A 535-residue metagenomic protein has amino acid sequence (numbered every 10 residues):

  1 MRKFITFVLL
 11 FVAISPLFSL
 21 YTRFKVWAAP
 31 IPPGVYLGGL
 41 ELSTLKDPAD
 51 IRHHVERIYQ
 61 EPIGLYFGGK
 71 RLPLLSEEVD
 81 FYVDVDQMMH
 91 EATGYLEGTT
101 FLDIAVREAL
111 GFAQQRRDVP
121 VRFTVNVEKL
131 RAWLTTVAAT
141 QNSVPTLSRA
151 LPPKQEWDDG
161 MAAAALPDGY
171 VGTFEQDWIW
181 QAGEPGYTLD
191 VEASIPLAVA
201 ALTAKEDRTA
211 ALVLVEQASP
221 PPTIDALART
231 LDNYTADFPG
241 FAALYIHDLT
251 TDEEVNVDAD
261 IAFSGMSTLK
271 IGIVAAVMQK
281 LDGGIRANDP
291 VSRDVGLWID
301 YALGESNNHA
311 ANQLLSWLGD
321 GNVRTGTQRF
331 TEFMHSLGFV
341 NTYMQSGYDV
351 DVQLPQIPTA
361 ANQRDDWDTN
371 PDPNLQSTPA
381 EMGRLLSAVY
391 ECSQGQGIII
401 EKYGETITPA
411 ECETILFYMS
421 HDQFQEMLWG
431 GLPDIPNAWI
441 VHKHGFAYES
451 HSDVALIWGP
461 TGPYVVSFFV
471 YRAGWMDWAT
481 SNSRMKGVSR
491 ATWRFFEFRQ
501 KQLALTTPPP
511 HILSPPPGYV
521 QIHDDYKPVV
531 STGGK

Functional and structural regions predicted by a protein language model:
M1-A242, I246-A259, V520-I522, Y526-G534: Surface-exposed, secretory/extracytoplasmic low-complexity segments enriched in Ser/Thr/Asn/Gly/Pro
P30-P32, I58-Q60, G69, R116-D118 (+16 more regions): Extracytoplasmic
V35-S43, Q114-V125, W180-L189, V215-P221 (+8 more regions): Second-shell loop/turn segments in exported
D47, N126-V137, S194, L227-Y234 (+11 more regions): Stable alpha-helical elements in mature extracytoplasmic
V55-I63, K129, L134-P145, M161 (+12 more regions): Sec/Tat-exported extracytoplasmic proteins
D252, F263-A287, A302, V466: Active-site SXXK
E254, A262, N374-S377, R384-K535: Structured C-terminal helix/loop/strand segments within mature extracytoplasmic catalytic/sensor domains
L315-I400: Mid-domain, small-residue-enriched loop/turn segments at the edges of structured enzyme/sensor domains
